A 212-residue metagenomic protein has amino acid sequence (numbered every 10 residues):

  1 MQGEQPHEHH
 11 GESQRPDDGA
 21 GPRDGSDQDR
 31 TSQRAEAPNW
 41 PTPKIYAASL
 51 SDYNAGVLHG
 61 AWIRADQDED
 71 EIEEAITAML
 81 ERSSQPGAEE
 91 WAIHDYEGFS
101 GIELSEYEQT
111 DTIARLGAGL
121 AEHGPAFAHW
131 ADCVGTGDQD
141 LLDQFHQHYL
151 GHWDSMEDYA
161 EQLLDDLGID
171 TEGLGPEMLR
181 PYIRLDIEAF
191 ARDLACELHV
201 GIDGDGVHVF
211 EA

Functional and structural regions predicted by a protein language model:
Q2-E8, P16, A20-R82: N-terminal ordered "arm"
G3, E161-A212: Acidic, proline/glycine-rich low-complexity IDRs
P38-W40, G56, P86, M178 (+2 more regions): A generic structural signal for short, non-catalytic loop/turn and secondary-structure boundary residues
I45, A61, W91, H199 (+1 more regions): A broad, low-specificity signal marking well-ordered, structured residues that form hydrophobic/aromatic
A48-N54, G98, I202-D205, E211-A212: Short, flexible beta-strand-to-coil junctions
E69-E73, E157, I187: Alpha-helix initiation and N-capping motif
E69-Q139: Structured domain cores in non-transmembrane regions
P125-D170, P181, F210-A212: Extracytoplasmic/secretory-pathway segments with low complexity and glycosylation-like composition
